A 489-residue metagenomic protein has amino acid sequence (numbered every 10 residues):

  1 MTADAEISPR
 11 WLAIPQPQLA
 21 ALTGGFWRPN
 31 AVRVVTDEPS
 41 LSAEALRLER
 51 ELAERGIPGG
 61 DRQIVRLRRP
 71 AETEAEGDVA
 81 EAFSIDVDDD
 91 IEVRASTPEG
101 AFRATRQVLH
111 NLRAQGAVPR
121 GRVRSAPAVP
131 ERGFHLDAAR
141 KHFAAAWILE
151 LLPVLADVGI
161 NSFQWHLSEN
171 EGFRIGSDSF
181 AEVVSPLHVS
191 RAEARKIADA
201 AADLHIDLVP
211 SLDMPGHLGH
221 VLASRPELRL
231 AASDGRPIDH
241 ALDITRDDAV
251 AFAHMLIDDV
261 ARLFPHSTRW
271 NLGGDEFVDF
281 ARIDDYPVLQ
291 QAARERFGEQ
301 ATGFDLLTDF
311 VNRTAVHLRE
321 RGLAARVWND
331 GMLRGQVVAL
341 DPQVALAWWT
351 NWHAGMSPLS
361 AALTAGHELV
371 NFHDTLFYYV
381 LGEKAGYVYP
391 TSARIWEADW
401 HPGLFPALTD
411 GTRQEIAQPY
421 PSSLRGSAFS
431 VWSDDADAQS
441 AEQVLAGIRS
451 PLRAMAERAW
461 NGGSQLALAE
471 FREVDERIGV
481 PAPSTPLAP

Functional and structural regions predicted by a protein language model:
M1-V123, A325-L333, E476-P489: Acidic, contiguous N-terminal accessory segments
Q16-P17, D78-N271, D285, Q291 (+3 more regions): Feature activates predominantly on carbohydrate-active enzymes
F26, V123-A128, A417-P421: Short glycine/proline-enriched loop/turn "hinge" motifs that connect secondary-structure elements and lie
E38, L187, L242-R246, Q300-T308 (+3 more regions): Hydrophobic alpha-helical scaffolding
H142-F143, N170-R174, P215-G219, F277-A281 (+4 more regions): Flexible loop/turn segments at secondary-structure boundaries
D203-L204, R321, A365: Helix C-cap/helix->beta junction micro-motif
D239-Q343, A354-L359: Active-site neighborhood of glycoside hydrolase catalytic domains
A325-D330, V337-P489: Flexible, acidic glycine-rich loops studded with aromatic residues
